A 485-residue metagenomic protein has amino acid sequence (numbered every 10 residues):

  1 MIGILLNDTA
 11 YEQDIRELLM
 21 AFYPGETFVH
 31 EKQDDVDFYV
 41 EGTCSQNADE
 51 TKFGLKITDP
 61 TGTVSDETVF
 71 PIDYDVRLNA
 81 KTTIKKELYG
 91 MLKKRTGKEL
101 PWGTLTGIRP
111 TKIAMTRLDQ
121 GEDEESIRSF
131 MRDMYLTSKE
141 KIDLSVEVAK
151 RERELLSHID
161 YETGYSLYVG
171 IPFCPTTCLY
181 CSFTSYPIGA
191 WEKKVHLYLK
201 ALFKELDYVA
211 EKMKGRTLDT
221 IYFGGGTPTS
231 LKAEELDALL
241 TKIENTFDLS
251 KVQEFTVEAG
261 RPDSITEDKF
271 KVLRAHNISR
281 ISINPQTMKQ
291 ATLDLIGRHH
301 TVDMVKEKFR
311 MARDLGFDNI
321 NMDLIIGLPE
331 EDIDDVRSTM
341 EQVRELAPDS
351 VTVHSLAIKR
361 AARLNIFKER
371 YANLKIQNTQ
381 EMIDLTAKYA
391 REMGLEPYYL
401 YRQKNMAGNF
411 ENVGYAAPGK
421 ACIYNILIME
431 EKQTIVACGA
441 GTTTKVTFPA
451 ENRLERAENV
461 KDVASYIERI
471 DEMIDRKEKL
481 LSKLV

Functional and structural regions predicted by a protein language model:
M1-E124, D133, L202, P418-V485: Radical SAM enzyme core and accessory elements
F28-K32, V36, A361-C438: A C-terminal junction/extension of Radical SAM enzymes
R95-E99, D119-Q120, E124-L167: N-terminal [4Fe-4S]-dependent radical SAM core
E147-V148, Y180, V257: Key residue(s) within conserved catalytic/signature motifs
E162-L197: Canonical Radical SAM [4Fe-4S] cluster-binding loop centered on the CxxxCxxC motif and its immediate flanking residues
G170, S282, V351-S355, N425-I426 (+1 more regions): Beta-strand scaffold of nucleotide-dependent catalytic cores
S185-T386: Conserved non-cysteine loop/helix-boundary elements of the Radical SAM core domain that shape
P228, N405, G441-T443: Short, glycine-/Ser/Thr-/acidic-enriched flexible segments
